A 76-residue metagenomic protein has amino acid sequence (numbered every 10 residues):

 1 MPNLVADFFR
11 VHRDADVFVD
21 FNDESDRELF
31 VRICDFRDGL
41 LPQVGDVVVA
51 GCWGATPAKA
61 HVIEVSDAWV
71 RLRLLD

Functional and structural regions predicted by a protein language model:
R10-R32: Short, basic/aromatic beta-hairpin or loop at an interaction surface
F36-D38: Short, conserved secondary-structure segments in the cores of folded domains
L40-Q43: Short, well-ordered loop/turn sites that connect or cap secondary structure elements
T56-S66: Short beta-strand-centered aromatic/proline hotspots
D67-D76: Short, solvent-exposed secondary-structure boundary/capping segments
